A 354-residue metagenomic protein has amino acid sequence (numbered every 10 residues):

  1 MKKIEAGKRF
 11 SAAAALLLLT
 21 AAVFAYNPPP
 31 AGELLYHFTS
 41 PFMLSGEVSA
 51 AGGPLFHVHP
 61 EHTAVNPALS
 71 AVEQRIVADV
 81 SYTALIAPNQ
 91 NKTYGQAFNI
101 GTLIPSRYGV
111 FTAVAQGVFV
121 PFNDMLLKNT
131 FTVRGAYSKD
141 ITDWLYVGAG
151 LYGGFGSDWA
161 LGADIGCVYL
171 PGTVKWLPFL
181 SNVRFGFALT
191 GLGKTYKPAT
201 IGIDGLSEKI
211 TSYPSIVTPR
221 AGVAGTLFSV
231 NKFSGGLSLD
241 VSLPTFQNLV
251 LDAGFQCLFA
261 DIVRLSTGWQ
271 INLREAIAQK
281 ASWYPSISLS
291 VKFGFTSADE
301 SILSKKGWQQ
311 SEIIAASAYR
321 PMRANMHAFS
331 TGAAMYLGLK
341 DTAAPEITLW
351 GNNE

Functional and structural regions predicted by a protein language model:
K2-A14: Bacterial N-terminal signal peptides that target proteins for export
A14-L16, D261: Residue-level recognition of conserved structural "scaffold" positions that shape functional pockets and channels
L16-L17, Q74: Short, linear, compositionally biased motifs with a strong N-terminal bias
T20-A22: N-terminal signal peptide c-region/cleavage motif recognized by signal peptidases
Y26-E354: Subset of outer-membrane beta-barrel
